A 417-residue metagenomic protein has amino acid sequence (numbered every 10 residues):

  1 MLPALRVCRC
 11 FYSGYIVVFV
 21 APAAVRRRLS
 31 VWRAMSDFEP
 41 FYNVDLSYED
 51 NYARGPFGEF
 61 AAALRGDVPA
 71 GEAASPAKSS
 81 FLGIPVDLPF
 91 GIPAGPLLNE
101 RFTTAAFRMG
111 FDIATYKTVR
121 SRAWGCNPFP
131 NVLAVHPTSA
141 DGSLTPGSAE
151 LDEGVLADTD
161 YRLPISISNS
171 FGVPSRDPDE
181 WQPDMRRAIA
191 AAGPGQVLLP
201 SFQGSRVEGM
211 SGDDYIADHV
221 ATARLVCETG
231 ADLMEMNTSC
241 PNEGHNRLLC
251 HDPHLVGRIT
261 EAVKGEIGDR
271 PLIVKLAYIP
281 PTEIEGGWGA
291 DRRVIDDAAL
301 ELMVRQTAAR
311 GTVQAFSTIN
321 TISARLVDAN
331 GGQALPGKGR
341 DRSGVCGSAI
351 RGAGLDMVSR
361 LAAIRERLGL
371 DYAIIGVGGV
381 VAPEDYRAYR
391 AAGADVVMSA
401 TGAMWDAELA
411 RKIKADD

Functional and structural regions predicted by a protein language model:
C8-C10: Cysteine-centered motifs
R28-G91: N-terminal basic, low-complexity leaders that serve as flexible interaction/assembly modules and, when applicable, as
S36-D37, Y42, S47, A53 (+2 more regions): Active-site entrance/lid segments in N-terminal catalytic domains of soluble metabolic enzymes
A61-E72, P241-H254, E285-L370, A410-K412: Glycine/Thr-rich beta-alpha phosphate-binding loop at enzyme active sites
P85-G91, G193-L199, I267-A277, I364-G376: Short beta-strand/loop segments at the ligand-binding rim of alpha/beta enzyme cores
A94-L97, S201-S205, L276-P280, D371-E384: Glycine-rich beta-to-alpha transition loops that act as phosphate-gripper elements at the mouths of alpha/beta enzyme
Y116-S121, T318, Y386-K412: Glycine-rich phosphate-binding active-site loops on the catalytic face of alpha/beta enzymes
C126-A140, D328-D341, G402-D417: C-terminal helical cap(s) of enzyme catalytic domains, especially alpha/beta-barrels
